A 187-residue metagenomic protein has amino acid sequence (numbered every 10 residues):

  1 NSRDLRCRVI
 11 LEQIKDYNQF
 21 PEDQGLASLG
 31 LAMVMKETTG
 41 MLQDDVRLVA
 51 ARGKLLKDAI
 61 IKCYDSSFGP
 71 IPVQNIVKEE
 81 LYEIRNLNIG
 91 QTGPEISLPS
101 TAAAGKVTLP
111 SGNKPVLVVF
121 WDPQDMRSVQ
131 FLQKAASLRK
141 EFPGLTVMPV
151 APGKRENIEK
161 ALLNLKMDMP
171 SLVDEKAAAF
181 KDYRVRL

Functional and structural regions predicted by a protein language model:
L5-E12, L42, T92: Amphipathic alpha-helical scaffolding segments comprising HEAT/armadillo-like alpha-solenoid repeats
A32-Q43: Short coil/turn linking the two alpha-helices of tandem helical-hairpin repeats
V46, A50-G105, L109-G112: N-proximal helix/coil linker or "cap" segments that precede and/or mark the start of modular domains
G105-A135: Short active-site neighborhood of thiol/selenol oxidoreductases, capturing the structured segment around
P110-G112, L163-D168, D174-L187: Thiol/disulfide oxidoreductase modules built on the thioredoxin-like
Q124-L165, E175-F180: Structural microenvironment flanking redox-active thiols in thiol-disulfide oxidoreductases
